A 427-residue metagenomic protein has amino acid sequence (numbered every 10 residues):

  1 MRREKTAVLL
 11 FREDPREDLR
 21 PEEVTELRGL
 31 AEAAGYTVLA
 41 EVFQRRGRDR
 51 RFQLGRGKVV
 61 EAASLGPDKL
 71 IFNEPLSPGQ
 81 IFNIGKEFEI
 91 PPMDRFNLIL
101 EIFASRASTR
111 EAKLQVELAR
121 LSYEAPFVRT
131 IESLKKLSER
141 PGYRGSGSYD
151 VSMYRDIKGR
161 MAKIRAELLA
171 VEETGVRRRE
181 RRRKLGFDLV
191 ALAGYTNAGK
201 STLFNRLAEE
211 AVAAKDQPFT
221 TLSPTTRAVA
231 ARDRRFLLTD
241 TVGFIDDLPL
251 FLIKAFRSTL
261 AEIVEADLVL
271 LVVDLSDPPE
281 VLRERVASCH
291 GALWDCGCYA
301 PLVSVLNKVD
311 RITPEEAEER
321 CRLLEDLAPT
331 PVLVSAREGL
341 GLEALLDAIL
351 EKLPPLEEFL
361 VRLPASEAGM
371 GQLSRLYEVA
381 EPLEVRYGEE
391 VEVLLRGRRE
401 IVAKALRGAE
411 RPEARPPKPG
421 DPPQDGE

Functional and structural regions predicted by a protein language model:
M1-E101, P412-E427: N-terminal accessory targeting/assembly segments
R12-D14, Q44-R50, T241, V272-D277 (+3 more regions): G-domain G4 guanine-recognition motif of GTPases
P15-D18, D49, A211, V242-L252 (+1 more regions): Flexible beta-alpha connector loops of hexameric P-loop NTPases
E26-L30, S64, L76-E89, R257-T330: Conserved C-terminal guanine-recognition region of P-loop GTPase G domains, centered on the G4
P91-S105, E111-E139, A300, D310-P364: Canonical P-loop GTPase G-domain recognition
I131, K135-I253, L260-E265: Conserved G1/Walker A P-loop phosphate-binding module
P355-E427: NTP-binding/hydrolysis catalytic cores, primarily Walker-type P-loop NTPases
